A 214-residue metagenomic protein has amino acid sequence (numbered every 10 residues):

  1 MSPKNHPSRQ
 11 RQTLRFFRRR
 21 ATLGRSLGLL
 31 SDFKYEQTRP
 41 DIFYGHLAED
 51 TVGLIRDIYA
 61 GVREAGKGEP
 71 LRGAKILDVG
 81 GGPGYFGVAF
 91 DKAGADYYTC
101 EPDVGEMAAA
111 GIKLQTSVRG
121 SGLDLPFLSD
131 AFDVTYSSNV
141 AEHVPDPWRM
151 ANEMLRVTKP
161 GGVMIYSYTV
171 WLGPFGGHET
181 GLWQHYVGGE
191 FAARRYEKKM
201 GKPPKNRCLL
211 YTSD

Functional and structural regions predicted by a protein language model:
M1-L125, Y136: Conserved N-terminal segment of class I S-adenosyl-L-methionine
G84, P145-R149, G176: Short N-terminal helix/helix-N-cap motif within the alpha/beta-hydrolase-1
L123, A141, L172: Adenine-nucleotide cofactor-binding loop residues
V134-P145: A short SAM/SAH-binding and catalytic strip from SAM-dependent methyltransferases
W148-P160: A short glycine-rich, Lys/Arg-flanked "PGG" loop and its adjoining helix->strand segment in the class I
V163-R194: Conserved class I S-adenosyl-L-methionine
Y211-D214: Conserved small/polar residues in nucleotide/adenosyl-binding loops
